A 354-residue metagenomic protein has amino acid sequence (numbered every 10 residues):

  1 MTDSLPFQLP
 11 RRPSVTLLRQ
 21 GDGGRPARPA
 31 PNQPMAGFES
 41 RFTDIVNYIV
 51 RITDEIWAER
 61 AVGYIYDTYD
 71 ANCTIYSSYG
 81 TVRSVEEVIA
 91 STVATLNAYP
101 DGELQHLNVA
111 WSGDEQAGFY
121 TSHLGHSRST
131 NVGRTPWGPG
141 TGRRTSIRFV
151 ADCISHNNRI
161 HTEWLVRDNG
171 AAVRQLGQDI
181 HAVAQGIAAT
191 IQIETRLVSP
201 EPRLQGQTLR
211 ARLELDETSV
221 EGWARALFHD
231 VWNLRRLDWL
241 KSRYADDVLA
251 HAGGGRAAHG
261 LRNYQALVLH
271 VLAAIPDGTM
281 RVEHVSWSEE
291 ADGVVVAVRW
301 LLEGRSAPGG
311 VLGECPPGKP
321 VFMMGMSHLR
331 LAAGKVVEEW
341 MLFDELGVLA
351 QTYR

Functional and structural regions predicted by a protein language model:
T2-R354: C-terminal and inter-domain tail/linker signature
